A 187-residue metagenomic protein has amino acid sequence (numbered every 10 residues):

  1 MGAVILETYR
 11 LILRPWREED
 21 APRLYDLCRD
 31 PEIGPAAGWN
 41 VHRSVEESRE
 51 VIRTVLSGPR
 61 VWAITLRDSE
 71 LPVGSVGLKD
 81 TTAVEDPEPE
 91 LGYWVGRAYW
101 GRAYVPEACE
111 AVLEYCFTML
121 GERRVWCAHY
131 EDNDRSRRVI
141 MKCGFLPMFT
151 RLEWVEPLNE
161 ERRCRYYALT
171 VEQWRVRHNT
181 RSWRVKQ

Functional and structural regions predicted by a protein language model:
M1-A36, V61-Q187: Acyl-donor (CoA/ACP) binding surface of acyl/acetyltransferases
E32-R53: Conserved GNAT-fold acetyl-CoA-binding loop/helix
I52-A63: A short helix-loop-beta-strand connector motif used in the catalytic cores of GNAT acetyltransferases and, in some
